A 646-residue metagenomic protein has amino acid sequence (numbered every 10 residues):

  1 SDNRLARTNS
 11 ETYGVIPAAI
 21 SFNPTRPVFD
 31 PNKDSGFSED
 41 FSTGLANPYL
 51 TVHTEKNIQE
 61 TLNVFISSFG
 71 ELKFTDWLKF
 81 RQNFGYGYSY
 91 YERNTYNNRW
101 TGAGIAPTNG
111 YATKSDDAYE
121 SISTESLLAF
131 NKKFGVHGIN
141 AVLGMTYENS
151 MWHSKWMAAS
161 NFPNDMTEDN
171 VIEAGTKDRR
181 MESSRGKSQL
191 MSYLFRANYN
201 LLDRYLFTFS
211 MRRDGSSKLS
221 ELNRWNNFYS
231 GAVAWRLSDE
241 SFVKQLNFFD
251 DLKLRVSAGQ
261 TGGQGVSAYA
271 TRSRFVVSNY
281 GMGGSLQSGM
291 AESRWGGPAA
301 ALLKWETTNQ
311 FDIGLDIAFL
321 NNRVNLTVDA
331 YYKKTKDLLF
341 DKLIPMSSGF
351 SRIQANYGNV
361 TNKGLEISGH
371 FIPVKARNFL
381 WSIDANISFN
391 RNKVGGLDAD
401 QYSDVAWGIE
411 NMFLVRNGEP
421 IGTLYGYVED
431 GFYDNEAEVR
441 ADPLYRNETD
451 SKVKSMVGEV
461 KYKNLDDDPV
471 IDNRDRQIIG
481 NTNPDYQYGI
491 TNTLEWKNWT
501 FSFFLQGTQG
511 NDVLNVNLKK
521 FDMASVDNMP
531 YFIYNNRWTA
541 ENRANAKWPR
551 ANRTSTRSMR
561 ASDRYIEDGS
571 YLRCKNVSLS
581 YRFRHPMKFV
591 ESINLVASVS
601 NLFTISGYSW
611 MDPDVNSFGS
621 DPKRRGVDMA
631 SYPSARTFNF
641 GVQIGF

Functional and structural regions predicted by a protein language model:
S1-N63, R81-M191, K218-S220, D239-N309 (+5 more regions): Surface-exposed loop/interface segments of Gram-negative outer-membrane beta-barrel transport/assembly proteins
I66-L72, S126-F130, L143, F195-Y199 (+9 more regions): Residues on the lipid-exposed face of transmembrane beta-strands in outer-membrane beta-barrel proteins
L72-F74, Y86, K132, Y147 (+13 more regions): Short beta-strand segments enriched in hydrophobic/aromatic residues within well-folded beta-rich domains
S188, R196-A197, L202-D203: Active-site-adjacent "gating/activation" loops or surface patches in catalytic cores
S192, N226-S230: Transmembrane beta-barrel architecture of outer membranes
E221-W225: Short glycine/threonine-rich loop-to-helix capping motif typified by GTGT followed within a few residues by an Asp-Pro
S382, N481-Q509, R560-S606, A630-F646: Conserved C-terminal beta-signal and adjacent last beta-strands/turns of outer-membrane beta-barrel proteins
